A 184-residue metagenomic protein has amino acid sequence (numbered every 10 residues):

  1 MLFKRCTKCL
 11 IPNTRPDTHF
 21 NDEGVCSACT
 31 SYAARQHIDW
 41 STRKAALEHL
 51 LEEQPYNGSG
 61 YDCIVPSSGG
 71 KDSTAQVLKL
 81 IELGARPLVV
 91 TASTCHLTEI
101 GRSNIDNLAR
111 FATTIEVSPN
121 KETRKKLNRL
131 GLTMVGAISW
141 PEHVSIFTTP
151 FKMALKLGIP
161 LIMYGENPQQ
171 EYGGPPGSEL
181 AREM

Functional and structural regions predicted by a protein language model:
L2-M184: ATP-dependent adenylation/nucleotidyltransferase module used to activate substrates
